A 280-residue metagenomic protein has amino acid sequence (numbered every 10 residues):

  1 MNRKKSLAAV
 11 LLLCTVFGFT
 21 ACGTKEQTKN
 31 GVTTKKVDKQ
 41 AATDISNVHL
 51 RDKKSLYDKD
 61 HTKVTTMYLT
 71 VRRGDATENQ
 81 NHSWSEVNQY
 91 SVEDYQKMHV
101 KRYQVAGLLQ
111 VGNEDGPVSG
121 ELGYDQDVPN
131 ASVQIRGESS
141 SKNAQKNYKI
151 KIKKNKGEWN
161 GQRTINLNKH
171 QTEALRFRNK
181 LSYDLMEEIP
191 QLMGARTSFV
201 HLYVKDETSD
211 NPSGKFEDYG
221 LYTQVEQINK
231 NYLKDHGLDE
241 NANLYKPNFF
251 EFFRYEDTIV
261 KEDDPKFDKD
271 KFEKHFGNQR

Functional and structural regions predicted by a protein language model:
R3-K25: Sec-dependent N-terminal signal peptides of Gram-positive bacterial secreted proteins and lipoproteins
C22-R280: Phosphate/dinucleotide-binding and metal-coordinating scaffold of catalytic cores in nucleotide-dependent enzymes
